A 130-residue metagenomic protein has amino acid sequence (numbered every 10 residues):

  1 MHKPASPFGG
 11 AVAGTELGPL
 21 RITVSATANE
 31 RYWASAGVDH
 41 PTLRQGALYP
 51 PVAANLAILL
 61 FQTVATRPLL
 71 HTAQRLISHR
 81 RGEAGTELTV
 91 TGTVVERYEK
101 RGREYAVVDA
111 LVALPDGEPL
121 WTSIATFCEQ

Functional and structural regions predicted by a protein language model:
M1-A73: Hot-dog-fold acyl-thioester-processing enzymes
M1-F8, G82-Q130: HotDog/MaoC-like acyl-thioester-processing domains
H40-L43, S78, Y98: Short helix-to-loop capping/linker segments positioned immediately adjacent to catalytic or ligand/cofactor-binding
P50-V94, E104, I124: Hydrophobic beta-strand-centered segment that forms part of the acyl-chain substrate-binding groove
